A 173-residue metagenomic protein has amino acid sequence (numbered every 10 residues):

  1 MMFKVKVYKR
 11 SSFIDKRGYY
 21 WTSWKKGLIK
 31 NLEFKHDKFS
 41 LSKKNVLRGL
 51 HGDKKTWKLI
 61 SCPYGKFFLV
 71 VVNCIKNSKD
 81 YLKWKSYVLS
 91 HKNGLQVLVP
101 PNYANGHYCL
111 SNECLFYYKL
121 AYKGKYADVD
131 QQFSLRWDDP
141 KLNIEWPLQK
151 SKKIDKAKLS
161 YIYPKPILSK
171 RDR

Functional and structural regions predicted by a protein language model:
M1-K92, E113, L120-R173: Non-catalytic, conserved peripheral segments adjacent to functional cores
N93-L95, Y103, C114: Surface-exposed loop/turn positions
V97, N105-L110: Short beta-strand His + acidic residue motifs that chelate non-heme Fe in jelly-roll/DSBH and cupin folds
